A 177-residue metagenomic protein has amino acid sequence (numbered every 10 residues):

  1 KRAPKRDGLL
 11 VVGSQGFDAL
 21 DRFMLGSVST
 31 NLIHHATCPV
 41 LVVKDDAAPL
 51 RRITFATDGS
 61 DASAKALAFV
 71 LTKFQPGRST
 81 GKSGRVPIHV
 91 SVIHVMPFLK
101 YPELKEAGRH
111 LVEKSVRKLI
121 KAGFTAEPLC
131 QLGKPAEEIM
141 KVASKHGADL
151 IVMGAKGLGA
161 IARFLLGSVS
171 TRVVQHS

Functional and structural regions predicted by a protein language model:
K1, C130-E138: Charged docking surfaces used in two-component/phosphorelay signaling
R2-A47, S144-S177: Gly/Ser-rich helix-loop-strand patches that form or flank binding pockets for ribonucleotide-derived cofactors
R2-K5, A48-R109, E113-L129: Small/aliphatic-rich secondary-structure junction motif
A19, L50, K100, A136-E138 (+1 more regions): Generic structural signal for helix capping and beta-alpha/helix-loop junctions
K141: Nucleotide and nucleotide-moiety/phosphate-recognizing core
